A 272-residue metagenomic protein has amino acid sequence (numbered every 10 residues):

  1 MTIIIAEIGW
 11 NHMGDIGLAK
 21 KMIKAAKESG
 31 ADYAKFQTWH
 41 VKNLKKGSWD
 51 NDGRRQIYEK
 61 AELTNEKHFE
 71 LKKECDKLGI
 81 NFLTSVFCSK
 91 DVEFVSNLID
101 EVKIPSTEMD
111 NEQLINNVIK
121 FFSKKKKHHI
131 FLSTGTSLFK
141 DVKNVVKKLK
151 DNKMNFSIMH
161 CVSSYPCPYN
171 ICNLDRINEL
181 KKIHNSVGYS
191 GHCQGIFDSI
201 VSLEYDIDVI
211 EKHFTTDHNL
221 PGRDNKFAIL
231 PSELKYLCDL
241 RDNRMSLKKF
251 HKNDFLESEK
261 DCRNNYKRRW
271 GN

Functional and structural regions predicted by a protein language model:
M1-N272: Catalytic cores and adjacent flexible loops of soluble metabolic enzymes that perform enolate/carbanion chemistry on
